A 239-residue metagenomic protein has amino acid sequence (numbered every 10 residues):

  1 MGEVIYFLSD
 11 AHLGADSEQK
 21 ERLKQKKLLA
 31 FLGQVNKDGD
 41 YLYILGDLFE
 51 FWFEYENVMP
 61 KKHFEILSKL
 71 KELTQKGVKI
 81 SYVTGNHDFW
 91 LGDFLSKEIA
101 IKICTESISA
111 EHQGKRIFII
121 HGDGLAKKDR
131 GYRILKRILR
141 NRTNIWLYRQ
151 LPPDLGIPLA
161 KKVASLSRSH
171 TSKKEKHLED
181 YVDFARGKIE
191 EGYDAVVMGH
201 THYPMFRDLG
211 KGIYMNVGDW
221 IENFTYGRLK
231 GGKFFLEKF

Functional and structural regions predicted by a protein language model:
G2-V4, L8, L13-H112, E222: Core catalytic region of metal-dependent phosphoesterases/phosphodiesterases, especially metallo-beta-lactamase-like
V4-H12, R116-D123, I213-G218: Active-site-proximal beta-strand elements of phosphoester/diester hydrolases
H12, N86-H87, H121, G199-H202: Histidine-centered divalent metal-coordination motifs
K27-F31, F64-L67, C104-E106, A126 (+4 more regions): Short, surface-exposed linear patches
I44, V83, I120, V197 (+1 more regions): Short glycine/serine/threonine-biased micro-segments
K79, V83, I119-D123, F235: Electropositive, surface-exposed helix/loop patches at the edges of structured domains that serve as adaptable
H87-E191: Conserved catalytic scaffold of divalent metal-dependent phosphoesterases
K102-T105, D123, D129-L135, E175-E237: Conserved beta-sheet core of the metallophosphoesterase superfamily
